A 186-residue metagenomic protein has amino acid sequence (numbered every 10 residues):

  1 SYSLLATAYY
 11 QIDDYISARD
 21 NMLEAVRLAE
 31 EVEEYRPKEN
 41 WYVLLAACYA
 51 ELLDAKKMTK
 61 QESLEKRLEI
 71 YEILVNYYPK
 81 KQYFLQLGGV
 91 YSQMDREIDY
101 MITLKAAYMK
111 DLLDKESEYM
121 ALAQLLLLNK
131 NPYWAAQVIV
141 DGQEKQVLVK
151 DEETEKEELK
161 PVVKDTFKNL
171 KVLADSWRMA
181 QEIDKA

Functional and structural regions predicted by a protein language model:
S1-L4, S17, E33-L44, S63-R67 (+6 more regions): Generic helix N-cap/helix-start motif at coil->alpha-helix transitions
Y9, Y49, K56, Y91 (+2 more regions): Residue at a conserved register position within TPR or TPR-like alpha-solenoid repeats
I12, L52-K56, Q61, M94 (+2 more regions): Structural motif corresponding to the intra-repeat A-B loop/turn of tetratricopeptide repeats
G88-G89, I98-D111, S117-Q124, V140: Acidic, glycine-rich loop-and-beta core segments that form the ion-binding/anion-interacting portion of active sites
M179-A186: C-terminal soluble interaction/assembly domains
